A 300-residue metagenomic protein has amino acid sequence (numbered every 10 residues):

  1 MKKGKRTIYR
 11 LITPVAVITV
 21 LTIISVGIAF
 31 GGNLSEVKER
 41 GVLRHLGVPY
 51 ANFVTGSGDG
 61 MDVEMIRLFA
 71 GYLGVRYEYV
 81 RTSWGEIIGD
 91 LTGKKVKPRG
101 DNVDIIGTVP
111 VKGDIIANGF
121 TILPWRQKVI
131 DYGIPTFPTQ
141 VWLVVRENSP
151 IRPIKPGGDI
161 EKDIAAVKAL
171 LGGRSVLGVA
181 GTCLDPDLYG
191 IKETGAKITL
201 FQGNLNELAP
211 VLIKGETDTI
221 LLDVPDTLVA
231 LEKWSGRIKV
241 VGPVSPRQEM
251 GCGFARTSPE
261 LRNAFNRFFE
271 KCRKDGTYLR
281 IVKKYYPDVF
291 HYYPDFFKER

Functional and structural regions predicted by a protein language model:
G4-A16: N-terminal Sec-pathway targeting helices
S25, V63-Y72, V145-A165, G173-S175 (+2 more regions): Extended ligand-binding regions for polar small-molecule ligands
N33-M61, P150: Short glycine-rich His-centered loop
L43-V48, R174-G178, I220, G253: Short, well-ordered beta-strand segments
V48-P49, T136-V145, P150-R152, E207 (+2 more regions): Periplasmic-binding protein-like
V63, G71, R76-A165, I238-K239: Acidic, polar ligand-binding/catalytic clefts
A70-T82, K95, L170-G173, G190-N204 (+1 more regions): A local structural motif
V103-Q127, D187-I191, P210-P246: A ligand-binding cleft/hinge motif common to bilobed small-molecule-binding domains
